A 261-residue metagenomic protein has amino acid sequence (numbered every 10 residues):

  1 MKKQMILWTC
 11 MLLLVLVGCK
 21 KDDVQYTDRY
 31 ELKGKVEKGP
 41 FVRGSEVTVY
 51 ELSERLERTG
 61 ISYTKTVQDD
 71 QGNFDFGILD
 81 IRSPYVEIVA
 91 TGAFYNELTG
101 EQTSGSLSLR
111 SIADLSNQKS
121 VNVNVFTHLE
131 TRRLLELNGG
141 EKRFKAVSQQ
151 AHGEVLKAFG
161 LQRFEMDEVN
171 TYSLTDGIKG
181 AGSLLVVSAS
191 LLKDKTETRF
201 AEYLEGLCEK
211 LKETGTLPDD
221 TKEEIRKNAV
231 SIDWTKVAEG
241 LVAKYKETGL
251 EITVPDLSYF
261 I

Functional and structural regions predicted by a protein language model:
M1-L7: Bacterial N-terminal signal peptides that target proteins for export
V15-G18: C-terminal motif of bacterial Sec signal peptides marking the signal peptidase cleavage site
K21-I261: Feature for extracytoplasmic/surface-facing segments of secreted or surface-associated proteins, emphasizing
